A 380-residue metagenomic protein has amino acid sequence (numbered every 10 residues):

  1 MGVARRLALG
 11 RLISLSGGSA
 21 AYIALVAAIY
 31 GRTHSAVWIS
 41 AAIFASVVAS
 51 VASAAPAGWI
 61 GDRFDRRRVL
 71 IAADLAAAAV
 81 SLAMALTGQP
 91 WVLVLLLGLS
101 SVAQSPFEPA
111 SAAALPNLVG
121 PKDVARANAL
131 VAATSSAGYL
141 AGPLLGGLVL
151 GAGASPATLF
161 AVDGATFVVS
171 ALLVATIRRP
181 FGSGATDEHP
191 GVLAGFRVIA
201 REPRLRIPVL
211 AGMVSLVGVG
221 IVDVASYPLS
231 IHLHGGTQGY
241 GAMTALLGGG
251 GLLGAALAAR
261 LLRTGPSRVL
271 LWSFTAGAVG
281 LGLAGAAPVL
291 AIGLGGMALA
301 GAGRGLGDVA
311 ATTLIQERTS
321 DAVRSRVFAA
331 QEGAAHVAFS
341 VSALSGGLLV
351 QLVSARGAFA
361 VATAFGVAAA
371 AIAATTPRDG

Functional and structural regions predicted by a protein language model:
M1-G380: Alpha-helical transmembrane-bundle signature of multi-pass membrane transport and export proteins
